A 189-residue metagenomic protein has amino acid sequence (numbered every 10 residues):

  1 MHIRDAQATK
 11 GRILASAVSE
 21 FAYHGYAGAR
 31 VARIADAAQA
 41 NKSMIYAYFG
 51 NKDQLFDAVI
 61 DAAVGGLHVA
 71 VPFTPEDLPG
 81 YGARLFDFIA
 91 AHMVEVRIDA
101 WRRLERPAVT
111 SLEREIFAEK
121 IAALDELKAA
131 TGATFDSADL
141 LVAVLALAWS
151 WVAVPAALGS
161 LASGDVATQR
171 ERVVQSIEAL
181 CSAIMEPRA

Functional and structural regions predicted by a protein language model:
M1-H24, G28-A40, D53-A58, A62: Basic, helix-initiating cap at the start of DNA-binding domains
S43: Key DNA-contact positions within bacterial/archaeal DNA-binding proteins
F49, F56-A63, T110-E113: Alpha-helical DNA-contacting segments of helix-turn-helix folds
D57-R84, F117, I121-D125: Amphipathic alpha-helical linker/stalk segments
H68, P72, R106-D139, E171-A179: Amphipathic alpha-helical packing segments from all-alpha helical-bundle domains
D87, A91, I121-A129, S150-A189: C-terminal peripheral helix-coil segments that are non-catalytic and often amphipathic
I89-R114, A153-L161: Amphipathic alpha-helical segments used for helix-helix packing
